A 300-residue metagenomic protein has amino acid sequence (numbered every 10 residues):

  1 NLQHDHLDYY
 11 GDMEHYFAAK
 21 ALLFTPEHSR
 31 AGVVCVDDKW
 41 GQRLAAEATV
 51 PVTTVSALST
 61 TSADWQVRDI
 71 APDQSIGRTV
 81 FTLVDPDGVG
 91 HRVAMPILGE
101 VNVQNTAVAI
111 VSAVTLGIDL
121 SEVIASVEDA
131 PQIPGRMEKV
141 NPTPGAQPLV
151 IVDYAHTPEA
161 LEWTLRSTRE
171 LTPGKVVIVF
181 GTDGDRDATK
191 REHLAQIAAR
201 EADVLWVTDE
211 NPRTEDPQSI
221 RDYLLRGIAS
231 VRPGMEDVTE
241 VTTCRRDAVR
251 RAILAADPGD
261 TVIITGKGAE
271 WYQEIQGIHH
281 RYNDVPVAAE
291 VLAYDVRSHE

Functional and structural regions predicted by a protein language model:
N1-L149, G227-I228, R232-P233, T239-E240: Acidic, Mg2+-coordinating active-site environments of NTP-dependent enzymes
G88, L98-V101, V108-S121, A125-E300: ATP-dependent carboxylate-amine ligase
